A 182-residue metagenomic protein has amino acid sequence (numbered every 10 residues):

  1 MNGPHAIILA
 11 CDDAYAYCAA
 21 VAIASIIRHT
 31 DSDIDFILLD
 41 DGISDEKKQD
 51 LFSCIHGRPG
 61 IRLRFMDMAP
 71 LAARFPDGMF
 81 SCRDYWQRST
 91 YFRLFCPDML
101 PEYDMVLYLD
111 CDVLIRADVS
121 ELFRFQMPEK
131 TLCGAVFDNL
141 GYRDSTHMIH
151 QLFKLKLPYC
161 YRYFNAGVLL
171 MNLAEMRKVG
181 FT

Functional and structural regions predicted by a protein language model:
M1-T182: Glycosyltransferase catalytic domains, chiefly GT-A lineage
